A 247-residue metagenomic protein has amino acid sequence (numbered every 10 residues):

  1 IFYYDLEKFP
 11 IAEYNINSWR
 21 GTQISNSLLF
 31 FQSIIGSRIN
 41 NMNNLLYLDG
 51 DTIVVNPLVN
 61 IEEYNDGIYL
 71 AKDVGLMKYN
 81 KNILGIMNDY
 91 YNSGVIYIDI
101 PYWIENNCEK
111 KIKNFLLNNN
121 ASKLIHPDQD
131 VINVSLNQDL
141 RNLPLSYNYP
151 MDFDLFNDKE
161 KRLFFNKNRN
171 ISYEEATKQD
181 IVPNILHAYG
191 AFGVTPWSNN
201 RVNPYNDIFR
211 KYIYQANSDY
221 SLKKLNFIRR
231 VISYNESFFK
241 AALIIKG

Functional and structural regions predicted by a protein language model:
I1-S37: Active-site-proximal specificity loops/subdomain of glycosyltransferases
W19, N80-M87, K113-K123: Active-site rim elements
Q23, N92-I96: Glycine/small-residue-rich pyrophosphate-binding loop that anchors the diphosphate of NDP-sugar donors
S25-L29, T52, I125-D130: Conserved glycosyltransferase catalytic-site signature
L45: Short aromatic/hydrophobic "clamp" motif used to bind/position activated sugar donors
L48-D49: Active-site acidic Asp-centered loop
T52-G85: Conserved donor-nucleotide/metal-binding helix-loop-beta segment in metal-dependent transferases, i.e., the alpha-helix
I100-G247: A glycosyltransferase accessory/donor-loop signature
